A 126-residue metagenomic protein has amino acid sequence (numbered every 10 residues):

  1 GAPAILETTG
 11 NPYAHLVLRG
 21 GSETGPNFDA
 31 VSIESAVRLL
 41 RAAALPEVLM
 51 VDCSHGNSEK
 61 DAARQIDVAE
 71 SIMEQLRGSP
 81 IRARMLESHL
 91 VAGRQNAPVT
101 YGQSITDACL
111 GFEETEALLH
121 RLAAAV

Functional and structural regions predicted by a protein language model:
G1-M50, H55-V126: Expand to "…catalyze enediolate/carbanion chemistry for C-C bond making/breaking, isomerization, decarboxylation
